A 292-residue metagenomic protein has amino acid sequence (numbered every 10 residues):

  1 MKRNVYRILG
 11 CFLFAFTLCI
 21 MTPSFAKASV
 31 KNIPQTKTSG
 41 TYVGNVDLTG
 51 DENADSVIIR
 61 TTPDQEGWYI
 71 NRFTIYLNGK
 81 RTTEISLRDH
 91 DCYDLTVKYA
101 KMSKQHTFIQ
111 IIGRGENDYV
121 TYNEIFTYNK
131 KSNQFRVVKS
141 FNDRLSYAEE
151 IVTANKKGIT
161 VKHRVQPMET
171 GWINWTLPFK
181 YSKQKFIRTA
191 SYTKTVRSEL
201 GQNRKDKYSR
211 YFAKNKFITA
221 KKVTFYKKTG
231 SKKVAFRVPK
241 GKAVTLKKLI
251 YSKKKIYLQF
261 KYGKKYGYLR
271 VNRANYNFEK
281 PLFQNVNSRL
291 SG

Functional and structural regions predicted by a protein language model:
M1-F12: Bacterial N-terminal signal peptides that target proteins for export
G10-M21: Bacterial N-terminal signal peptides
C19-N32: Sec-dependent signal peptide cleavage junction
K31-I33, T83-R88, K139: A short beta-strand motif characteristic of beta-propeller blades
V46-A54, A100-H106: Residues in Ca2+-coordinating acidic/glycine-rich loops
D55-I59, Q110: Structural core positions within WD40/WD-like beta-propeller blades
Y93-Y128, Q134-A213: Short aromatic loop motif centered on NTY/YTY
G201-Y257, K261-G267, N272-G292: Beta-loop motif signature
